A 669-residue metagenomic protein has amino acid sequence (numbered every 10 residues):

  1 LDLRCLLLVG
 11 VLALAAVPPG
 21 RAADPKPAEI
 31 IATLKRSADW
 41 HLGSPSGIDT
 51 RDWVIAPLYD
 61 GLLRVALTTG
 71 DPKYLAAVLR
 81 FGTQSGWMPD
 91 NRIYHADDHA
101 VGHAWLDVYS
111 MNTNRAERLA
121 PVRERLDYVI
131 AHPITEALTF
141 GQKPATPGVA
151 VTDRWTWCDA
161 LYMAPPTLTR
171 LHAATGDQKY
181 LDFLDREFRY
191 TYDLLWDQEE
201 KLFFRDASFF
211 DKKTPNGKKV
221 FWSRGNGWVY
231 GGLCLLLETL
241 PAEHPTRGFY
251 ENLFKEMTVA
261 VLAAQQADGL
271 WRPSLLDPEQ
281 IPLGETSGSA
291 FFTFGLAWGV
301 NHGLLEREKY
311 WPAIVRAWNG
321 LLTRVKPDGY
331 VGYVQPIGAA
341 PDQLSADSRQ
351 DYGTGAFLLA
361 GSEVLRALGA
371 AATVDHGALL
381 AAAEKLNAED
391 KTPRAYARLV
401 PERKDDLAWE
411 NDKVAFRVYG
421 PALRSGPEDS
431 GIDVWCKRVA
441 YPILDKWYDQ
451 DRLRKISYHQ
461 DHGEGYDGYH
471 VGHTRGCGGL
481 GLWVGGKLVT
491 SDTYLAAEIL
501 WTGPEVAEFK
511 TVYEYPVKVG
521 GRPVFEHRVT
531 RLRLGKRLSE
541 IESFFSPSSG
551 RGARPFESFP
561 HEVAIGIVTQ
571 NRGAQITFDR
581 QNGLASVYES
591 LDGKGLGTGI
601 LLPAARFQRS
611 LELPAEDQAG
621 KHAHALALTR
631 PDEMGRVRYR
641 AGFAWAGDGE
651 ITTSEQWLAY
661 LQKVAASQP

Functional and structural regions predicted by a protein language model:
A23-A56, V65-L75, F81-Q84, M88-A104 (+5 more regions): CBM-like carbohydrate-recognition segments
E117, C158-D159, P166-L275, I281-T293 (+4 more regions): Extended ligand-binding clefts on enzyme/binding-domain cores
R123-Y162: Asp-box/WD-like beta-propeller blade repeats and closely related beta-sheet repeat scaffolds
L380-K487: Solvent-exposed N-terminal domain segments of exported/luminal and surface proteins
K455-L534: Extended, loop-rich substrate-binding clefts of extracytoplasmic carbohydrate-active enzymes
E526-T530, R537-R551, P555-F578: Acidic (Asp/Glu-rich), glycine- and aromatic
E557-A615, G620: Polysaccharide-binding surfaces and accessory modules of carbohydrate-active proteins
P603-P669: Beta-strand-rich recognition/accessory modules
